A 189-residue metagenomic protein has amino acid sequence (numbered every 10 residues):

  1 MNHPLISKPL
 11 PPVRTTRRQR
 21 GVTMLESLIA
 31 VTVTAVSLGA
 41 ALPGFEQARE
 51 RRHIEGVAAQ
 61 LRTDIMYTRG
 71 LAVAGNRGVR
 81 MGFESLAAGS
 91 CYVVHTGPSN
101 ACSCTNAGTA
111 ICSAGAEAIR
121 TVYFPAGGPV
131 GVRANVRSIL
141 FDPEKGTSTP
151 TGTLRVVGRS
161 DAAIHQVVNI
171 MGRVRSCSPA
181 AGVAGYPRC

Functional and structural regions predicted by a protein language model:
M1-R18, V36-M66, G70, A74 (+1 more regions): N-terminal helix-rich module
R20-T32: N-terminal signal-anchor/signal peptide hydrophobic helix marking the start of the first transmembrane segment
